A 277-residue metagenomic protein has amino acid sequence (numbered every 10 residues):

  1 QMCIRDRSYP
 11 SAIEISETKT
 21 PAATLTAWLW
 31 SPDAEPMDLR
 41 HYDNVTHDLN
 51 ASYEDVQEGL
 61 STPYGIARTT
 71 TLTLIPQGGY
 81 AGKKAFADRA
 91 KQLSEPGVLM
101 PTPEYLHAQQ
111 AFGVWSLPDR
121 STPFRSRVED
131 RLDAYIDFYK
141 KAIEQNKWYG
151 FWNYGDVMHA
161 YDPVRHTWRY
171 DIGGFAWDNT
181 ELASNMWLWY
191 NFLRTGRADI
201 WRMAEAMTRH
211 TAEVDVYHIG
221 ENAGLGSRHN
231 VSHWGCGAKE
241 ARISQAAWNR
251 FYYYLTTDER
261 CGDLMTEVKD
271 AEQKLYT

Functional and structural regions predicted by a protein language model:
Q1, R5-T277: Catalytic cores of extracellular degradative/oxidative enzymes
